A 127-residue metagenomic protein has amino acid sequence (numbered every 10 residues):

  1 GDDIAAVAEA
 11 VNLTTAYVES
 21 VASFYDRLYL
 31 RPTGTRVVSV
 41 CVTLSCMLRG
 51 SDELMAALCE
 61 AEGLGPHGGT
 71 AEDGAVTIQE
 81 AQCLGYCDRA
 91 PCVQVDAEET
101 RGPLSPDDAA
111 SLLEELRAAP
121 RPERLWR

Functional and structural regions predicted by a protein language model:
G1-R127: Signature of N-terminal electron-transfer/Fe-S-associated modules in redox systems
